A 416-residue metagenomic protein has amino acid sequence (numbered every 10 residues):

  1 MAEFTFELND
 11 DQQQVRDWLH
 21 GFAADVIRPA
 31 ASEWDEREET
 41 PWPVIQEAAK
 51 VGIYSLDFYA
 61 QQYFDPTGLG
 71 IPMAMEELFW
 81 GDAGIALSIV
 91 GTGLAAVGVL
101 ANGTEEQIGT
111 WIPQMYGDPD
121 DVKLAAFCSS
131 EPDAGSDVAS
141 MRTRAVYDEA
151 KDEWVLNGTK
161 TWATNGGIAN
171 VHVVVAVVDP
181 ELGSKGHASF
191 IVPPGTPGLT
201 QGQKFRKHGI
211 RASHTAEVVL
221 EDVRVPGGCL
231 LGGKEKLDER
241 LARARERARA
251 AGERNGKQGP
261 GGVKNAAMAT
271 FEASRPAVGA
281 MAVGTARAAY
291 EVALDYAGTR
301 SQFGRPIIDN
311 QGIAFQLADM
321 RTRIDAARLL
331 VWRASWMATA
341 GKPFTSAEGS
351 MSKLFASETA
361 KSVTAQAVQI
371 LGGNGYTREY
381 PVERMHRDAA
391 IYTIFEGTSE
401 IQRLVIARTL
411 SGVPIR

Functional and structural regions predicted by a protein language model:
M1-G81, N102-E105, D118, D148-A150 (+3 more regions): Alpha-helical interface subdomain recognition
F64-D65, I85-G93, S130, E396: Active-site nucleophile and cofactor-binding loops and adjacent substrate-binding regions of central metabolic enzymes
M75-F79, V192-P197, E221-R224: Short Ser/Thr-interspersed hydrophobic loop/turn segments at strand-loop and sheet-helix junctions that line or gate
D82, A101-E131, E149-D152: FAD-binding glycine-rich core of flavoenzymes that anchor FAD
A86-I108, G135-D137, Y147: N-terminal glycine-rich flavin-associated loop
E153-Q203, H214: A short core secondary-structure module
P197-P226, E235-R240: Flexible, small-/acidic-enriched active-site or ligand-binding loops
D222-N265: Long, acidic (Asp/Glu-rich), low-complexity accessory segments flanking structured domains
